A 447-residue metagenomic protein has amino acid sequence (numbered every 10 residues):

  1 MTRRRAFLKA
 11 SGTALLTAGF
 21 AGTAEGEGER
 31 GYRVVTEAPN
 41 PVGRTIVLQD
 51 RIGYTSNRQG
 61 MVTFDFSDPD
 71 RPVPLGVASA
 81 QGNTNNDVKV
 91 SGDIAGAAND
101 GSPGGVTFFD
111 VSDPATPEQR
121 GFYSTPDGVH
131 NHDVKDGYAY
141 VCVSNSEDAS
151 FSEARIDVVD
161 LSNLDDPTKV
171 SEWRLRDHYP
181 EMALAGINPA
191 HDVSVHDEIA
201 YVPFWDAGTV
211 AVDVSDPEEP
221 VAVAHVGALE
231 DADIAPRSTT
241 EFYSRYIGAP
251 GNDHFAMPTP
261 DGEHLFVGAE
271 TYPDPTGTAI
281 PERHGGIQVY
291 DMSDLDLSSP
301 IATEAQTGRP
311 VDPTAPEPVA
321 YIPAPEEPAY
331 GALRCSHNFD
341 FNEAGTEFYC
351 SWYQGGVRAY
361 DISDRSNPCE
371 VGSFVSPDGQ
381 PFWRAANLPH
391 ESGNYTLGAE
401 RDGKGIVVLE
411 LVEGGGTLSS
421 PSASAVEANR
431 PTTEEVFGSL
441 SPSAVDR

Functional and structural regions predicted by a protein language model:
M1-T2: N-terminal secretory signal peptides
F7-G19, E25-R447: Feature marking well-ordered beta-strand scaffolds used for ligand recognition
